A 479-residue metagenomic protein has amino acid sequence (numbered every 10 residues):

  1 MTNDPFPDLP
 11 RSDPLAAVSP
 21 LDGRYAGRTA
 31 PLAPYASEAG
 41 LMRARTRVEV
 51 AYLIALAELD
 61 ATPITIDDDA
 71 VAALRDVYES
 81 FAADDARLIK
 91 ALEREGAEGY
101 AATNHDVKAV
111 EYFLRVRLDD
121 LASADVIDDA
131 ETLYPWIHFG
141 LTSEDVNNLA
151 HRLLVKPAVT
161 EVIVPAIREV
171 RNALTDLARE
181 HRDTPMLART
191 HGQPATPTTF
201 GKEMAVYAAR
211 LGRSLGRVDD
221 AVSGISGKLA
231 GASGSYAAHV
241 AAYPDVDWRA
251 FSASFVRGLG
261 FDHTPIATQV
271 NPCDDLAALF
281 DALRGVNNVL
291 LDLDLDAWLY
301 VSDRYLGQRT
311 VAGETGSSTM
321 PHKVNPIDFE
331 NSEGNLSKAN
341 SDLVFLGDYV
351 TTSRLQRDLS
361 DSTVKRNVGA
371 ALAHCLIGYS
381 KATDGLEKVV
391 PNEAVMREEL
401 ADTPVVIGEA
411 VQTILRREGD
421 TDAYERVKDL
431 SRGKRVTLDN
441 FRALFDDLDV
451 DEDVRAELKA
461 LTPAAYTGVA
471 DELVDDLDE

Functional and structural regions predicted by a protein language model:
T2-E38, A73-D76, S80-R87, T315-E479: Catalytic-core signal marking the mid-to-C-terminal active-site face
T2-Y236, Y243-S254, G316, D422 (+3 more regions): A helix-coil-helix interface module used to build multimeric assemblies and to scaffold catalytic/cofactor sites
D22-R24, V126-D129, T184, S252-Q269 (+2 more regions): Acidic-glycine-rich active-site phosphate/pyrophosphate-binding loop
R45, T103, V110, I163-V170 (+10 more regions): Amphipathic alpha-helix face/heptad-repeat signature
A51-L56, F113, R117, A173 (+16 more regions): Generic, well-ordered alpha-helical scaffold segments in large soluble proteins
S143, V240-Y243, S252, G258 (+5 more regions): A structural signal for small-residue-enriched, beta-sheet-centric alpha/beta enzyme cores and oligomeric scaffold folds
S214, D262, T268-R354: Glycine-rich anion/phosphate-binding loop at the beta-strand->alpha-helix junction
G234-T264, V324-K338, T467, D471-V474: Amphipathic heptad-repeat alpha-helical coiled-coil/stalk segments that mediate oligomerization, filament/stalk
